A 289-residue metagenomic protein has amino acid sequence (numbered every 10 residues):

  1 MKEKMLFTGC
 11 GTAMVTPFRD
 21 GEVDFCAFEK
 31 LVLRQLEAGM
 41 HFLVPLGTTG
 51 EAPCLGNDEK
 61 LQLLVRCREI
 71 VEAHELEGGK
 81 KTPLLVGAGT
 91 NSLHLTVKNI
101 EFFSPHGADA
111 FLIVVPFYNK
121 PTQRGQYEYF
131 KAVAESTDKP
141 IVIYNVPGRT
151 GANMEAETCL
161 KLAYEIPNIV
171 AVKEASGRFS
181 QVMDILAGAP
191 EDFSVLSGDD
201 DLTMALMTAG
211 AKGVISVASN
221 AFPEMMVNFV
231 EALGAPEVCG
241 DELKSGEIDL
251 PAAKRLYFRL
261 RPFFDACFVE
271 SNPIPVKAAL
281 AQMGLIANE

Functional and structural regions predicted by a protein language model:
K2-T12, T16-G151, K161: Active-site beta->alpha loop and helix N-cap motifs at the rims of alpha/beta catalytic domains
F28, T96, D199-D200, P273: Generic non-transmembrane alpha-helix signal with a bias for helix starts/N-cap capping motifs
E135-S136, R149-E270: Catalytic alpha/beta core domains of metabolic enzymes, predominantly
N145-V146, N168-I169, I286: Glycine-rich phosphate-binding "P-loop"
N272, L285-E289: Interdomain hinge/lid region at the active-site interface of Rossmann-like NAD(P)-dependent oxidoreductases
A281-Q282: GST superfamily/GST-like fold recognition
